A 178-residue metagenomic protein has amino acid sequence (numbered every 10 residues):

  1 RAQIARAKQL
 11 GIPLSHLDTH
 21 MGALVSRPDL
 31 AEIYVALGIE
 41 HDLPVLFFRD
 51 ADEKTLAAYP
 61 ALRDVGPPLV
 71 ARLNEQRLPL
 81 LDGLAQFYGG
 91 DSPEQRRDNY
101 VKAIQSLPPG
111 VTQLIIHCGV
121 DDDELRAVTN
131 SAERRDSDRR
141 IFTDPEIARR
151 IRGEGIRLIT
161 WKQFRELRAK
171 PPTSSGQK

Functional and structural regions predicted by a protein language model:
Q3-L78, G90-R96, Q105: Catalytic domains of cell-wall/extracellular-matrix polysaccharide-remodeling enzymes, centered on de-N-acetylation
Q9-L10, R96, Y100-V128: Catalytic grooves of carbohydrate-active enzymes
L17, L114, I151: Conserved, mostly hydrophobic/aromatic
H20-G22, D50-E53, A85-Y88, H117-D121 (+1 more regions): Active-site beta-loop-alpha junctions enriched in small/polar residues
V45, V128-Q177: C-terminal domain-boundary segment and adjacent tail
L80-V101, R149: Aromatic-anchored helix/helix-loop segment that forms the rim or "lid" of small-molecule/cofactor binding pockets
L107, Q177-K178: Long, compositionally biased
